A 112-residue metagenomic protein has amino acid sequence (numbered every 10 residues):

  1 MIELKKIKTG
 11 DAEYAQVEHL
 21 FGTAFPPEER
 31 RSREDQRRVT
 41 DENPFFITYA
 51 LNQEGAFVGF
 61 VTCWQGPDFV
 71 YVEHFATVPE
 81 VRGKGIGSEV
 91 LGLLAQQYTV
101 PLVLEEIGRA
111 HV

Functional and structural regions predicted by a protein language model:
M1-D35: Short amphipathic alpha-helix that is part of the acyltransferase structural core
I2, F46, V100-P101: A structural micro-motif
A24-E54: Active-site rim helix/loop that mediates acceptor-substrate recognition in acyltransferases
A50, G55-Q65, F69-A76: Conserved beta-strand in the GNAT
T77, G83-Q96: Conserved acetyl-CoA-binding loop-helix of GNAT-fold acetyltransferases
Q97-H111: Conserved GNAT acetyl-CoA-binding A-motif
